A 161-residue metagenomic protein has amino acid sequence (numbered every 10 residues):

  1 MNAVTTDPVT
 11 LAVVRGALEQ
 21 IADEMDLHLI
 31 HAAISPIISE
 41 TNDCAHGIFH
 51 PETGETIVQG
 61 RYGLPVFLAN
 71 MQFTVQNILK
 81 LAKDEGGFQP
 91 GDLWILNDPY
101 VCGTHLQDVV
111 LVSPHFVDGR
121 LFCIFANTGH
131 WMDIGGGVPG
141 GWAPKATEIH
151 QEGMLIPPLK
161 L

Functional and structural regions predicted by a protein language model:
N2-V75: Long, charge-dense accessory insertions within large macromolecular proteins
G16, F73-Q76, S113, C123 (+1 more regions): Residues on a specific face of well-ordered alpha-helices
L27-H28, A32, E52, M71-P114: Conserved mixed alpha/beta core segments that line enzyme active sites in large multi-domain catalysts
I38-T41, E85-F88, T104-L106, D118-G119 (+1 more regions): Solvent-exposed alpha-helices and their adjacent loops that cap or buttress functional pockets in soluble metabolic
I48, I57-G60, Q89-P90, W94-N97 (+1 more regions): General beta-strand structural signal in soluble alpha/beta enzymes
F49, V112-F116, T128: Core beta-strand residues in small-molecule sensory/regulatory alpha/beta domains
Q59-Y62, M71, T104-V110, A126-N127 (+1 more regions): Short acidic, glycine/serine/threonine-rich loops at helix termini
D118-L161: Mobile "lid/hinge" segments at catalytic clefts and subdomain interfaces of large enzymes
